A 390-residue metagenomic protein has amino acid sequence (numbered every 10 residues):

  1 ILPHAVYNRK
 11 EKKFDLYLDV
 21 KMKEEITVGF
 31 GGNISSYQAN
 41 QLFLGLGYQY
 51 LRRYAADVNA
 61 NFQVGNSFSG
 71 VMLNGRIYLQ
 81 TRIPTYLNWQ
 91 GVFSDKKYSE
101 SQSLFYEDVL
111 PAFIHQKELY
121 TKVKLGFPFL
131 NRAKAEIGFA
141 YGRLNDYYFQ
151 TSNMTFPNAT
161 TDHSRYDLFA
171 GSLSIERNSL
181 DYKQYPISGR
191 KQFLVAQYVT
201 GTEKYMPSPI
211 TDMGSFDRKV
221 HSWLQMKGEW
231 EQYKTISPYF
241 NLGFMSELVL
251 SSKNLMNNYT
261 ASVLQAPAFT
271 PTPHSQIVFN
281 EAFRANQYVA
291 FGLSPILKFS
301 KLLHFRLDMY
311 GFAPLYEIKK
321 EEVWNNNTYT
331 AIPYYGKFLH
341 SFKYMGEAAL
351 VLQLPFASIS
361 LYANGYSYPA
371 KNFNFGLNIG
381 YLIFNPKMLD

Functional and structural regions predicted by a protein language model:
I1-Q184, R190, V263-P273, V278-G292 (+5 more regions): Gram-negative/organellar outer-membrane beta-barrel architecture
A170, E176, L180, I187-T328 (+2 more regions): Extended beta-strand-rich architecture
